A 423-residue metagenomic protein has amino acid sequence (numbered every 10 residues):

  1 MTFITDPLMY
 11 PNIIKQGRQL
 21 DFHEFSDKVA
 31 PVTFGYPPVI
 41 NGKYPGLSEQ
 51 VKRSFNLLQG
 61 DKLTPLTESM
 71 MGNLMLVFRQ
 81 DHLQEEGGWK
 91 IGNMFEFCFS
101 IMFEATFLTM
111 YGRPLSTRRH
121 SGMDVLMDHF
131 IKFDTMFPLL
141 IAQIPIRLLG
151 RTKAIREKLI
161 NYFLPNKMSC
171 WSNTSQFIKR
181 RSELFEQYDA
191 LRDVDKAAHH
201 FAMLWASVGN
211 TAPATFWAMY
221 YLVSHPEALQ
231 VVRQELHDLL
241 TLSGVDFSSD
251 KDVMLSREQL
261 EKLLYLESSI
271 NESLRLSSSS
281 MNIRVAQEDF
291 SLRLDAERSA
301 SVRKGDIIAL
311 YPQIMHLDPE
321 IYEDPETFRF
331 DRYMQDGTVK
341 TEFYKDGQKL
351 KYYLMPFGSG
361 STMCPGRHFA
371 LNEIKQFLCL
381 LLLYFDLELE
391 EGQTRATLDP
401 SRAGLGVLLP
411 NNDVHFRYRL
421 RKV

Functional and structural regions predicted by a protein language model:
M1-G46: N-terminal membrane-proximal hinge/A-helix region immediately C-terminal to the signal-anchor transmembrane segment
T64-T215: Cytochrome P450 heme-thiolate monooxygenase catalytic core
S182-T241, S273, G366, I374: Central I-helix of cytochrome P450 enzymes
A228, K349-L350, M355, R367-L405: Cytochrome P450 heme-binding "Cys pocket" and the immediately downstream C-terminal segment
L242-R298, I308-A309, Q313-M315, P319: Conserved cytochrome P450 K-helix E-x-x-R motif and the immediately C-terminal K′/meander segment
L310-Y344: Conserved cytochrome P450 K-helix/beta-meander segment immediately N-terminal to the heme-binding cysteine loop
L405-V423: C-terminal helix/juxtamembrane-tail motif
